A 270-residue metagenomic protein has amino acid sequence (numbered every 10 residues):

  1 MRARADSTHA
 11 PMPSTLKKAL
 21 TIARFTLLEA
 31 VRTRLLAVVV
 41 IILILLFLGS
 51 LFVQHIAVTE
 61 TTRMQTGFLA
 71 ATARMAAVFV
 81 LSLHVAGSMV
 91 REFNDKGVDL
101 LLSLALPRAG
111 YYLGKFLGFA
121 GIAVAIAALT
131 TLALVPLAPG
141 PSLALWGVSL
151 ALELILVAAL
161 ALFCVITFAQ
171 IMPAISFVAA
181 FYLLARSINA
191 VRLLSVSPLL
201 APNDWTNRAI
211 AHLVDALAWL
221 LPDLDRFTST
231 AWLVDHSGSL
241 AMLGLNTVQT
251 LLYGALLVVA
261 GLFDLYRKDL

Functional and structural regions predicted by a protein language model:
H9-V39: Aromatic- and glycine-rich beta-strand/loop motifs that create alpha-glucan
P13, K18, F263-L270: Short, charged juxtamembrane terminal tails flanking transmembrane helices
L28-D95, D235-G244, V248-Q249, L256-R267: Transmembrane helix-boundary elements of multi-pass transport/secretion proteins, especially ABC-type permease modules
V40-I44, P173-A185: Central hydrophobic cores of alpha-helical transmembrane segments in multi-pass integral membrane proteins
F47-S88, L113-A174, L193, L240: Secretory targeting signals
V58, A180-F263: Terminal transmembrane helical anchor/hairpin motif
S88-A120: Helix-loop-helix units of permease transmembrane domains in multi-pass membrane transporters, especially ABC
